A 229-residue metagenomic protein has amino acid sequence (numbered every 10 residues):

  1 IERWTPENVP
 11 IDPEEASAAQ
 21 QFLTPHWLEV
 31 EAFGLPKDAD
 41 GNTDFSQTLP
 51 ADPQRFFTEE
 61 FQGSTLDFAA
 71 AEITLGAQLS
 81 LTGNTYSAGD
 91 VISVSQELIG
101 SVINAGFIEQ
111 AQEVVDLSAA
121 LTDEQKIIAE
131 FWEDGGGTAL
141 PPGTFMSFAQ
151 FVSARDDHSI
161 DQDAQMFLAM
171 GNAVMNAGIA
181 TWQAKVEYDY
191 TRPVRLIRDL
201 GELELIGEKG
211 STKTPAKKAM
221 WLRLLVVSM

Functional and structural regions predicted by a protein language model:
I1-M229: Acidic/polar surface patches and capping/hinge elements
